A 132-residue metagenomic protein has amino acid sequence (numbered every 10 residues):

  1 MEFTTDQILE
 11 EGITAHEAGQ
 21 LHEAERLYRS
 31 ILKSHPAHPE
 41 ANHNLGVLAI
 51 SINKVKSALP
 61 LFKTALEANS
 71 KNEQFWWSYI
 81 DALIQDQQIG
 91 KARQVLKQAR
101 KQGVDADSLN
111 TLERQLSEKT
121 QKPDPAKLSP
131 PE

Functional and structural regions predicted by a protein language model:
E2-D6, E11-S30, S51-T64, D86-Q98 (+2 more regions): Structural signature of tandem alpha-helical TPR/SEL1-like repeats, specifically the intra-repeat loop/turn
R29-S51: Short, charge-rich amphipathic alpha-helical segments embedded in non-transmembrane helical bundles/solenoids
S34, A68, Q85, K101-Q102: Structural marker of alpha-solenoid helical repeat scaffolds
